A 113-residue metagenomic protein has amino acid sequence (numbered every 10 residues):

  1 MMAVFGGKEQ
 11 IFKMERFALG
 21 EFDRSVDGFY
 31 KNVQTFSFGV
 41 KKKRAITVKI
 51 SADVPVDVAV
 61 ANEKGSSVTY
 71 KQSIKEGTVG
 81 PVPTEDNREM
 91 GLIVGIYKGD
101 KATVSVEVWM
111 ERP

Functional and structural regions predicted by a protein language model:
M2-E15: Predominantly extracellular/luminal regions of secreted and cell-surface proteins, especially disulfide-bonded
M14-L19, R24-G28, S51-P81: Surface-exposed beta-strand/loop patches in noncatalytic accessory domains and peripheral targeting/linker segments
L19-A45: Non-catalytic, beta-strand-enriched accessory regions in extracellular/secretory proteins and membrane protein
V33-F38, G77-E85: Exposed aromatic-hydrophobic patches
F36-A52, V58, M90-I96: Hydrophobic beta-strand segments within beta-rich accessory/binding domains
G39, V60-K64, M110-R112: Residue-level signal for short segments within beta-strands and strand-turn junctions of well-structured beta-sheet
K41-K43, D53, E76, N87 (+1 more regions): Short connector loops at helix/strand junctions that flank enzyme active sites, especially segments positioning acidic
V56-D57, K98-E111: Edge beta-strands of jelly-roll/beta-sandwich modules across compartments, strongly enriched in secreted/luminal
